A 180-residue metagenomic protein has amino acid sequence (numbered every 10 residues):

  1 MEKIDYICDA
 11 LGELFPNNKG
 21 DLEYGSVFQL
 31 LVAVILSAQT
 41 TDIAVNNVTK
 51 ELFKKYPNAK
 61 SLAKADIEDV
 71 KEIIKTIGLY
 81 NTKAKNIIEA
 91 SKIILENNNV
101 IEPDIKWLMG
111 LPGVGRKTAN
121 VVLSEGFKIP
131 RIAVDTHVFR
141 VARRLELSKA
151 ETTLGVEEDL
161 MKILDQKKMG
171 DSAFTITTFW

Functional and structural regions predicted by a protein language model:
E2-W180: Catalytic cores of DNA base-excision repair glycosylases
